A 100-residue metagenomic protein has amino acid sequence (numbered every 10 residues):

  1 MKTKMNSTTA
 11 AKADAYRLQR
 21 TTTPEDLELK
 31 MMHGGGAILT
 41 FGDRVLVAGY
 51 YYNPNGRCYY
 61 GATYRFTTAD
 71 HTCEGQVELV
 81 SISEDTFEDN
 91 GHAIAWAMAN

Functional and structural regions predicted by a protein language model:
K2-D43: Negatively charged, low-complexity tracts enriched in Asp/Glu with abundant Ser/Thr
N6, N53-N55, N90, N100: Detector for Asparagine
K30-E88: Acidic, low-complexity, intrinsically disordered interaction modules
S83-N100: Short, compact, well-ordered microdomains
